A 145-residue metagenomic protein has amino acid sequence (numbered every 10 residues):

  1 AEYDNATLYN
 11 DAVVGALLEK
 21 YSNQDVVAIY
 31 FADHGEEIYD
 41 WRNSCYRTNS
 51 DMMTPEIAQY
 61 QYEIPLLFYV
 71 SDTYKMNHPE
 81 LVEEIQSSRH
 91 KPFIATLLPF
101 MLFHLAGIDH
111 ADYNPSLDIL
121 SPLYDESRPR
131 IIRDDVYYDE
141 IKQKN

Functional and structural regions predicted by a protein language model:
A1-N145: Catalytic domains that recognize anionic headgroups
